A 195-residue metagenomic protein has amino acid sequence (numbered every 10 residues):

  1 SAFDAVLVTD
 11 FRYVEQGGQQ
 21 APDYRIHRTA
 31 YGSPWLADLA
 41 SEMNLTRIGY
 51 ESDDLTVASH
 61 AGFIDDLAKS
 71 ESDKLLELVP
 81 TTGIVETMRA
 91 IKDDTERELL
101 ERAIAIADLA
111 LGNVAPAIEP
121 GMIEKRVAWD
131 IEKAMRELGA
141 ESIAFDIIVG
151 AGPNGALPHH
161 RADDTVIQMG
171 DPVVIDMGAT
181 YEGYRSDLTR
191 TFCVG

Functional and structural regions predicted by a protein language model:
S1, V8, E51, G150-G152 (+1 more regions): Short beta-strand segments
S1-M43, A105-L109, D163: N-terminal accessory/capping or targeting/presequence segment of soluble
A2-D4, P22-D23, N44-L45, D73-L76 (+2 more regions): Short coil/turn connectors at secondary-structure junctions
V14-E15, T56, G155, Y181: Glycine-rich nucleotide phosphate-binding loop and flanking beta-alpha elements of Rossmann-like dinucleotide-binding
G17, S59-H60, R185: Short glycine-/acidic-enriched loop or helix-start segments at secondary-structure transitions that form or flank
Y24, D65-L67, T191: Glycine-rich, phosphate-binding/catalytic loops in enzymes
Y31-I143, N154: Flexible, acidic/His-enriched mid-domain "rim/lid" segments that flank
T82-V85, I91, M122-G195: Short catalytic-site patches enriched in acidic/histidine residues that coordinate or position cofactors/metals
